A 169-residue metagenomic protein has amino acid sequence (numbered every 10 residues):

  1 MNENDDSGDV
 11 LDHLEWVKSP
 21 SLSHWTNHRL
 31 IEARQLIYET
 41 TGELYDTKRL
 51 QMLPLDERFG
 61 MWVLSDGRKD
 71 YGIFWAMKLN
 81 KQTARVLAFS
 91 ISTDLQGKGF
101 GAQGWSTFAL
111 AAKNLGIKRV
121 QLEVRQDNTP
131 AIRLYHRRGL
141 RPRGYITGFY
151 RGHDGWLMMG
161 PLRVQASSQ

Functional and structural regions predicted by a protein language model:
M1-V10, G152-Q169: Terminal substrate-recognition subdomain of acyl/acetyltransferases
D9-D94, A102-T107, A111, L115 (+2 more regions): Acetyl-CoA-dependent GNAT
F89-G97, V124-D127: A short, internal acetyl-CoA/4′-phosphopantetheine-binding micro-motif in the GNAT/acyltransferase core
G101, W105, D127-A131, G148-D154: Short glycine/proline-centered loop/turn elements that form peptide/ligand docking sites
E123-V124, H136, R141-L157: Conserved catalytic-core motifs of GNAT/GCN5-like acyltransferases
